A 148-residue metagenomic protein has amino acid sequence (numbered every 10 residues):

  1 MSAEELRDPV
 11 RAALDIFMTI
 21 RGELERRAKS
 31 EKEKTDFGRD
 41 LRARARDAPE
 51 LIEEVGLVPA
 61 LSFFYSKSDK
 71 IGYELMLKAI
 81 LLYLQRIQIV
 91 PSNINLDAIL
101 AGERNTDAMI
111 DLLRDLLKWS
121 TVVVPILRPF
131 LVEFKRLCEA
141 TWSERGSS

Functional and structural regions predicted by a protein language model:
M1-S148: Small/polar/charged residue-enriched interaction surfaces, especially the RNA/DNA-contacting tracks of RNP/CRISPR
